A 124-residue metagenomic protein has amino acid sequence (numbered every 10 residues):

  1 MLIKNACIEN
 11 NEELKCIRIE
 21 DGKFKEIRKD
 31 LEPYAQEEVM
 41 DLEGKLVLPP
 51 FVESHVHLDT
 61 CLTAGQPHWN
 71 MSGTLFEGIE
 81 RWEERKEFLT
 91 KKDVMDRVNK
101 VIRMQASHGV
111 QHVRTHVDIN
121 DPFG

Functional and structural regions predicted by a protein language model:
M1-Y34: N-terminal metal-binding scaffold of metallo-dependent hydrolase/deaminase domains
I3, I19, D41-L42, E53: Short, acidic, Ser/Thr-enriched surface-loop or helix-capping motifs
A6, G22, G44, H55 (+1 more regions): Divalent metal-coordination and catalytic microenvironments
L31-L48: Active-site metal-binding motif and surrounding structural segment of the metallo-beta-lactamase
K45-P67: Di-metal (Zn2+ and/or Mg2+/Mn2+) metal-binding site signature of metallo-dependent hydrolases with the MBL/beta-CASP
V52-V56, E84, H108: Single, functionally critical "micro-switch" positions that shape active/binding sites and transmembrane helices
L62-V94: Active-site gating loops and adjacent loop-to-helix segments of metal-dependent hydrolytic enzymes
K86-G124: Active-site loop-helix segments enriched in His/Asp/Glu that coordinate and activate a nucleophilic water at divalent
